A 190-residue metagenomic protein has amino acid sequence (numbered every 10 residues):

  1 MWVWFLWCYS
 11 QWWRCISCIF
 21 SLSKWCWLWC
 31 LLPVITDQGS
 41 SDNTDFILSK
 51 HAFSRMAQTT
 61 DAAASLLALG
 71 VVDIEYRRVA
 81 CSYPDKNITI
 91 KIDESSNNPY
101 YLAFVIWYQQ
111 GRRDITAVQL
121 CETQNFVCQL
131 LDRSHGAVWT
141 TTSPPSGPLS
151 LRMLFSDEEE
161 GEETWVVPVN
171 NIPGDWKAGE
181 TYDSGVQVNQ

Functional and structural regions predicted by a protein language model:
M1-Q190: Folded extracytoplasmic luminal domains of secretory or organellar precursors
